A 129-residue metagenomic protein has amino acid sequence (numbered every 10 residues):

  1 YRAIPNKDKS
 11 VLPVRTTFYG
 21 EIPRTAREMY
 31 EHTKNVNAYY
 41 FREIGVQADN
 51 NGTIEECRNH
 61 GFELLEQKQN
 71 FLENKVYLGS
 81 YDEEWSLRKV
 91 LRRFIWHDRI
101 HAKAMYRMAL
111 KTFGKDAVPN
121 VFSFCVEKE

Functional and structural regions predicted by a protein language model:
I4-N6, E63-E73: Proline-centered turn/helix-capping motifs that create local helix->coil transitions or kinks
K7-E55, G79-E129: Short, contiguous alpha-helical
L72-S80: A glycine-biased, small/acidic residue-tolerant capping/turn segment at secondary-structure junctions
